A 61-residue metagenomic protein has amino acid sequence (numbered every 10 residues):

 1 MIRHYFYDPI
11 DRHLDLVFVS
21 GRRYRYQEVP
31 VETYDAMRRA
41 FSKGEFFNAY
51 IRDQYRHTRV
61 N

Functional and structural regions predicted by a protein language model:
M1-N61: Acidic/histidine-enriched, beta-strand-rich ligand/metal-binding domains
